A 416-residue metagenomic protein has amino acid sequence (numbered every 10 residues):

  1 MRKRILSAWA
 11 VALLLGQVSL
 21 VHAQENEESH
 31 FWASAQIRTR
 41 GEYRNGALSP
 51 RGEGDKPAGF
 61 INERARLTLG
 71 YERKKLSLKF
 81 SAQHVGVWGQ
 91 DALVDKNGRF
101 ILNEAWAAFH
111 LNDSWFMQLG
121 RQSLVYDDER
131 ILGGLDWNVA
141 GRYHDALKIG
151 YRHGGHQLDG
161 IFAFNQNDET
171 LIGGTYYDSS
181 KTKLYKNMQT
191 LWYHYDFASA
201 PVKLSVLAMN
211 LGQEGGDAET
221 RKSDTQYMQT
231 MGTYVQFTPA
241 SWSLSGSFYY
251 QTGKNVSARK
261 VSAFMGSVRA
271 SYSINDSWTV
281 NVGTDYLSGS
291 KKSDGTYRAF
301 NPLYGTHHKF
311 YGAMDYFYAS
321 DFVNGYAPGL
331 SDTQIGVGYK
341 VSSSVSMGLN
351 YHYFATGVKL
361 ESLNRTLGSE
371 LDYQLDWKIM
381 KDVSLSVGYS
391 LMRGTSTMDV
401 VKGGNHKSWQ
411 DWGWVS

Functional and structural regions predicted by a protein language model:
M1-W9: Bacterial N-terminal signal peptides that target proteins for export
I5, Q17, T279-N281: Intrinsically disordered, low-complexity segments
W9-Q17: Bacterial N-terminal signal peptides
A23-R121, L147-H153, Q157-L158, Y227-Q229 (+4 more regions): Beta-barrel outer-membrane channel/assembly domains of diderm bacteria
R38-R40, Q83, A163-N165, M209-L211 (+2 more regions): Active-site beta-loop-alpha junctions enriched in small/polar residues
E42-G46, P50-E53, V87-E104, N112-T233 (+1 more regions): Surface-exposed coil loops of outer-membrane beta-barrel proteins
R259-K309: Long, well-ordered mid-to-C-terminal structural blocks that present hydrophobic/aromatic surfaces
